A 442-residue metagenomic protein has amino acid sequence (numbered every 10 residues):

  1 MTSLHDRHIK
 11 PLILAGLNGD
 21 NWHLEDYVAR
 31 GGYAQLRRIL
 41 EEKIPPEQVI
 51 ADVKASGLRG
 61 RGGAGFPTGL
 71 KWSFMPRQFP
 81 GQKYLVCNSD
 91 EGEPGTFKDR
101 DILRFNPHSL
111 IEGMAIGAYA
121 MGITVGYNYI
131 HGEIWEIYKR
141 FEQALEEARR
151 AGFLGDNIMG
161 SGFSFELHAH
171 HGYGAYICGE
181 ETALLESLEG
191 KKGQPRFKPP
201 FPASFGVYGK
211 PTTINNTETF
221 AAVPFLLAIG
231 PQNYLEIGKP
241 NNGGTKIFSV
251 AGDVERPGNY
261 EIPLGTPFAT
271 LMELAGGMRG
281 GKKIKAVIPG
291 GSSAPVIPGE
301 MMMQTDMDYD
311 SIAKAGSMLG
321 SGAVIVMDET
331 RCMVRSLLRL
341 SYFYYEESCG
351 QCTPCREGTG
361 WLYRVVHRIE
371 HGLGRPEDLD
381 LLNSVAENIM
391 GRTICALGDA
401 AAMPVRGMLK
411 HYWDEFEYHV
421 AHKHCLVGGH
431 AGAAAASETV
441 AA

Functional and structural regions predicted by a protein language model:
M1-D52: Cofactor-/ligand-binding subdomain signature composed of acidic, glycine-rich, tryptophan-containing flexible loops
Y27-A34, N88-D99, P202-Y208, S249-V254: Gly-rich Lys/Arg/Thr-decorated short loops/hinges at beta-loop-alpha junctions or inter-strand turns that position
Q35-V53, G81-K83, S89, K98-L103 (+5 more regions): Ferredoxin-type iron-sulfur electron-transfer modules in oxidoreductases and energy-metabolism complexes
V53-F74, G172-E186, G190-K192, Y345-E357 (+1 more regions): Conserved phosphate/anionic-ligand binding catalytic regions in large, soluble enzymes, centered on
A64, G69-W72, T96-D99, Y138-Q143 (+8 more regions): Short acidic, glycine/serine/threonine-rich loops at helix termini
N106-A120: Histidine-anchored nucleotide/phosphate-binding helix
G113-G117, P263-G281: Short amphipathic, charge-patterned alpha-helical segments
Y138-L264, G276: Hydrophobic alpha-helical positions that pack around
